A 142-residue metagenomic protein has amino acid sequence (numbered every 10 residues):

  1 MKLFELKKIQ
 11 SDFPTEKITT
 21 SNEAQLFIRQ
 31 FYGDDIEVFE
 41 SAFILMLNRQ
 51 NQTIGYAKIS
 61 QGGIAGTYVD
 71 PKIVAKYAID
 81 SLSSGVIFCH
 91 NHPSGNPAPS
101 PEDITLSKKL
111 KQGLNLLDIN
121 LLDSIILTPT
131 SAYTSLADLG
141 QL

Functional and structural regions predicted by a protein language model:
M1-I9, Q30, N48-Q50, I64-L142: Active-site-proximal loop/helix of nucleotide/amide-processing enzymes and allied scaffolds
T19-E23: Alpha-helix N-cap recognition
A24-Q30: Short Pro/Gly-enriched beta-strand edge/turn motifs at strand-loop
D35-V38: Short loop/turn motifs at secondary-structure junctions and domain boundaries
S41-F43, L122: Short loop/turn microsegments at loop-to-beta-strand junctions
I54: Glycine-rich phosphate/pyrophosphate-binding loop shared by adenosine-nucleotide-utilizing enzymes
